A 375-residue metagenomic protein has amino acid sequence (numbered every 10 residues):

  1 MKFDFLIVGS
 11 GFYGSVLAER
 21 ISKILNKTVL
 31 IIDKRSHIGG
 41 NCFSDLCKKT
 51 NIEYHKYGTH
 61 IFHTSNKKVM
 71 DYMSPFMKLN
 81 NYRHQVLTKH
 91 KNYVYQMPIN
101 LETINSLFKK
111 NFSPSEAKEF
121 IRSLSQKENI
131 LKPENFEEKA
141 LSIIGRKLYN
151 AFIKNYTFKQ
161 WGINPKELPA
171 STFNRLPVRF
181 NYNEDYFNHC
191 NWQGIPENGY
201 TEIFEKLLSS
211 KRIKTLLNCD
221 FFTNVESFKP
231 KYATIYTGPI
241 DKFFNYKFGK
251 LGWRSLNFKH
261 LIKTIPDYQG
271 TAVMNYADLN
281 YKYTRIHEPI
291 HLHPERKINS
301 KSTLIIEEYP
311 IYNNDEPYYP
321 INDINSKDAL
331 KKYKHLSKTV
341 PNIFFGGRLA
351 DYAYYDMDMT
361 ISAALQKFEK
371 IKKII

Functional and structural regions predicted by a protein language model:
M1-Y13, L30: Beta1/beta-strand and adjacent pyrophosphate-binding region of the FAD-binding site in flavoprotein oxidoreductases
Y13-G14, I38: Hydrophobic/small residue at the entry helix of a nucleotide-binding pocket
E19-K48: Glycine-rich FAD pyrophosphate-binding loop
I24, C219-L336: Mid-domain catalytic core of redox enzymes that form a hydrophobic substrate pocket/lid adjacent to a catalytic redox
T50-Q126: Dinucleotide-binding Rossmann-like beta1-alpha1 core, especially the glycine-rich loop that anchors the ADP
K91-A233: Active-site/ligand-binding neighborhood in enzyme catalytic cores
S337-A353, T360-A363: Short FAD-binding loop at a beta-strand-to-alpha-helix junction that anchors the flavin cofactor in diverse
I361-I375: Internal hydrophobic alpha-helix adjacent to the cofactor/substrate pocket in enzyme cavities
